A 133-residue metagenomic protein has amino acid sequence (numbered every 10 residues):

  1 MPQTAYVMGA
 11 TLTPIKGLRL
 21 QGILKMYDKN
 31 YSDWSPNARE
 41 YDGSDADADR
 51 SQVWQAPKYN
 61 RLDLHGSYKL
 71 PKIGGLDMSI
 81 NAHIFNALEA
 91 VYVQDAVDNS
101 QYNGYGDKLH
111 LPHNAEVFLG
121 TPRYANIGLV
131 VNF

Functional and structural regions predicted by a protein language model:
M1-N60, L119-T121: C-terminal extracellular loops and terminal segments of Gram-negative outer membrane beta-barrel proteins
M1-Q3, D63-H65, K108-H110: Short amphipathic alpha-helical surface micro-motifs
A5-G9, D63-H65, N126-G128: Membrane-embedded beta-strand positions in outer-membrane beta-barrel channels/transporters
G17, M26-D42, Y68-F133: C-terminal beta-signal and adjacent terminal beta-strands/loops of Gram-negative outer-membrane beta-barrel proteins
P57, R61-H65, H83: Short amphipathic alpha-helical segments
